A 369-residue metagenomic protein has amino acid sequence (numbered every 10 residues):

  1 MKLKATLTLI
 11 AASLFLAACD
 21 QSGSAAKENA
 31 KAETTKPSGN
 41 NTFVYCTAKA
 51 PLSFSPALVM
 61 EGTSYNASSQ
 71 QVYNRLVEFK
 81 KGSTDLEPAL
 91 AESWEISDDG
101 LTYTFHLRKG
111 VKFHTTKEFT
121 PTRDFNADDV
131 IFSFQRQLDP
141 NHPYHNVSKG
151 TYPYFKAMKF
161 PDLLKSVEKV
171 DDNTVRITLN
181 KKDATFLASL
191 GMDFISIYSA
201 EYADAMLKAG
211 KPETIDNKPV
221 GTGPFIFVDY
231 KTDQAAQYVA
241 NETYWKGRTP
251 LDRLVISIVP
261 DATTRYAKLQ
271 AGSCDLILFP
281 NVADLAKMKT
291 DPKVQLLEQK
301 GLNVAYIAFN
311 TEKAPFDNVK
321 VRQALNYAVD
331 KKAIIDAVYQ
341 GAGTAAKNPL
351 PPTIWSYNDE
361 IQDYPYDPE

Functional and structural regions predicted by a protein language model:
F15-A18: C-terminal motif of bacterial Sec signal peptides marking the signal peptidase cleavage site
C46-D98, Q135, H142, V220: N-terminal lobe/hinge region of extracytoplasmic solute-binding protein
K80-K81, D162, D172-N173, D183-T249 (+1 more regions): Gly/Pro-rich hinge or "lid" segments in bacterial periplasmic/extracellular proteins
E92-P143, R176, P315: Aromatic- and charge-enriched surface segment that lines or borders ligand/interaction sites
H106, L138-D139, P143-A203: Surface-exposed binding/hinge segments that line and control ligand-binding clefts or catalytic entry sites
T122, N126-F132, D172-T178, G223-P224 (+3 more regions): Alpha-helical secondary-structure segments
G210-D216, A240-K287: Ligand-site clamp/hinge motif
F225, T344-E369: Structural transition elements
